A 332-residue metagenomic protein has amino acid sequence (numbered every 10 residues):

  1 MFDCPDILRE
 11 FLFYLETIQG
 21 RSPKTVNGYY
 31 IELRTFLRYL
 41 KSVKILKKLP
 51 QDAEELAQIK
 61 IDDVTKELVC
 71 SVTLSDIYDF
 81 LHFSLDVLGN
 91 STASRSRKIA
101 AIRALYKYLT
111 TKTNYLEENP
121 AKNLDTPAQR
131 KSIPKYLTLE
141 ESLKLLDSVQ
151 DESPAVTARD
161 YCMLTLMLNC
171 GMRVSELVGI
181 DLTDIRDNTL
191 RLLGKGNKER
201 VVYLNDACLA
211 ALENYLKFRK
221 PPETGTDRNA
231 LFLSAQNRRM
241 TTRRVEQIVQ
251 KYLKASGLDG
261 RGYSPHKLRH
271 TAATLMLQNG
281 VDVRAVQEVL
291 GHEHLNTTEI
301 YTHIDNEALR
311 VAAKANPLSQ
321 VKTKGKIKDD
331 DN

Functional and structural regions predicted by a protein language model:
M1-N332: Conserved catalytic core of the tyrosine transesterase superfamily
